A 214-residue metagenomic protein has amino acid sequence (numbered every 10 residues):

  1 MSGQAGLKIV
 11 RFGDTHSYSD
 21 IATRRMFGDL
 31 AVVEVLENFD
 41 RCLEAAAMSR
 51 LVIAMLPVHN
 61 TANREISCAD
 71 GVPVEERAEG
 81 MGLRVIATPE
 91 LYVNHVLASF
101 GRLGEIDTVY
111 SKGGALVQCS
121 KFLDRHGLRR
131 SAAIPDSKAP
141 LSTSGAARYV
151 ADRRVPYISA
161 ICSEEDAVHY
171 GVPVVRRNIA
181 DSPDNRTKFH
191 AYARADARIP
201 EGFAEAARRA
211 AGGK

Functional and structural regions predicted by a protein language model:
M1-K214: Domain-level signature for soluble enzymes in the chorismate/prephenate branch of the shikimate pathway
